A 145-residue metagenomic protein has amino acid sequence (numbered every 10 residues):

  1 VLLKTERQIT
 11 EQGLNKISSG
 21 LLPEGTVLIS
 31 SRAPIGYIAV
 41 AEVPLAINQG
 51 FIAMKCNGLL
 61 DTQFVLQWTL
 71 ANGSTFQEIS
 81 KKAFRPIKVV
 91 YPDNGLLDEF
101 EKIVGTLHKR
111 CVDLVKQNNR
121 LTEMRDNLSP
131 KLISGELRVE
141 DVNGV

Functional and structural regions predicted by a protein language model:
V1, I35-I38: Flexible loop/turn segments at secondary-structure boundaries
V1-E24, E42, I47: Sequence-specific dsDNA recognition surfaces
E11-S31, Y37, G58-W68: Polybasic, glycine- and aromatic-enriched phosphate-binding surface used to engage nucleic acids
Q12-G13, A53-M54, C111-V112: Short, contiguous acidic/charged loop-to-helix segments that flank catalytic cores in large enzymes
G20-L22, A46, S80, G105 (+1 more regions): Solvent-exposed alpha-helices and their adjacent loops that cap or buttress functional pockets in soluble metabolic
S31, L45-I52, A71-D98: A short glycine-rich beta-alpha junction/loop motif
I52, L66-L70, P130: Generic alpha-helical structural context detector
L59-L60, A83, I87-V145: Amphipathic alpha-helical coiled-coil/heptad-repeat segments
